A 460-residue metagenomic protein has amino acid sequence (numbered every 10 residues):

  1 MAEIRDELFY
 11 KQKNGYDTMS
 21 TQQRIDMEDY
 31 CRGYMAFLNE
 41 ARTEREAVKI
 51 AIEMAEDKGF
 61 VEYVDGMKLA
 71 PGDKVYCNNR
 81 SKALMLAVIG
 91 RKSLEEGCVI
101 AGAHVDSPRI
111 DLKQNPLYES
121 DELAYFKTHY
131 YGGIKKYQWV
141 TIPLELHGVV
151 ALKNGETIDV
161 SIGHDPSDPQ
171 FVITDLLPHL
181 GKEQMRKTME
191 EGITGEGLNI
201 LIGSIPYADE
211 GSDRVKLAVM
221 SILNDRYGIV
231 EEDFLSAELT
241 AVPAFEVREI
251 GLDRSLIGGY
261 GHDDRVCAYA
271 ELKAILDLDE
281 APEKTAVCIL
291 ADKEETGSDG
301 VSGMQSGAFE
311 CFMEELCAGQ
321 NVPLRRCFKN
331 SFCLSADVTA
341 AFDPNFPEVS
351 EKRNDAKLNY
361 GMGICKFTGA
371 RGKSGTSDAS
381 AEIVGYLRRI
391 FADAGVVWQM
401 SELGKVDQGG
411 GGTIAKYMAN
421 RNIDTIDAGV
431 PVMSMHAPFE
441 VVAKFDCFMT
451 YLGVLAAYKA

Functional and structural regions predicted by a protein language model:
M1-A460: N-terminal hydrophobic/helix-forming segments and targeting peptides
